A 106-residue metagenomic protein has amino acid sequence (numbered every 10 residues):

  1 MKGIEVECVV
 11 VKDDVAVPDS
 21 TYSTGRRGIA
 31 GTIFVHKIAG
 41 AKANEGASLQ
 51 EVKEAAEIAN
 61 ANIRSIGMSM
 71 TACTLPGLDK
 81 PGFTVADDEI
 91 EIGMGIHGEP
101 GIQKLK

Functional and structural regions predicted by a protein language model:
M1, E5-K53, I58-S65: Active-site histidine-anchored catalytic micro-motif
V17, A43-K106: Mixed-charge interfacial surface used for oligomerization/domain docking and macromolecular partner engagement
